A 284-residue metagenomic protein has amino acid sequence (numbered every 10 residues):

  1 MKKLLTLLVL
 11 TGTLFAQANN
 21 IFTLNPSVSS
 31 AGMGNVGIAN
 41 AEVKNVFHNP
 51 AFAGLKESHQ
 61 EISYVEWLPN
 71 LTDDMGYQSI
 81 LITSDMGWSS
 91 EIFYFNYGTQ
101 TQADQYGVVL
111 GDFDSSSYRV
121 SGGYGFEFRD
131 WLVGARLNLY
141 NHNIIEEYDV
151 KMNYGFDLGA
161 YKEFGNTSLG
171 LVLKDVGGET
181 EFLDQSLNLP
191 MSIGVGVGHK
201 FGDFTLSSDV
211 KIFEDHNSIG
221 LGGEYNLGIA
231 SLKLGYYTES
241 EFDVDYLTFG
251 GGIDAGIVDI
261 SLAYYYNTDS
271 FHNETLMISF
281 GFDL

Functional and structural regions predicted by a protein language model:
M1-L4, D130: Positively charged n-region of N-terminal signal peptides that target proteins for export
K3-F15: Sec-dependent N-terminal signal peptides
Q17-L284: Subset of outer-membrane beta-barrel
